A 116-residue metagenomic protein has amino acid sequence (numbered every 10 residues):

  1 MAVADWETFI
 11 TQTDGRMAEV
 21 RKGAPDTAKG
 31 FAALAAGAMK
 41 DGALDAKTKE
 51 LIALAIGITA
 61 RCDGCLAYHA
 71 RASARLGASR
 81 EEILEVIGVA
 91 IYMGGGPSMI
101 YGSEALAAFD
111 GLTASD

Functional and structural regions predicted by a protein language model:
M1-T48, I100-D116: Acidic, glycine/proline-rich low-complexity segments that act as flexible tails and inter-domain linkers
A35-A36, A53, A70-A74, I87-G88: Amphipathic alpha-helical segments within well-ordered protein domains
A43-A60, E81-V86: Immediate flanking context of iron-sulfur cluster ligation sites
C62-C65: Short cysteine clusters
Y68-R80, F109: Iron-sulfur (Fe-S) cluster-binding segments and ferredoxin-like electron-carrier domains, especially [2Fe-2S]
G77-I87, T113-D116: Charge-rich, acidic-biased intrinsically disordered regions
L84-F109: C-terminal structural segments of small proteins and small subunits
